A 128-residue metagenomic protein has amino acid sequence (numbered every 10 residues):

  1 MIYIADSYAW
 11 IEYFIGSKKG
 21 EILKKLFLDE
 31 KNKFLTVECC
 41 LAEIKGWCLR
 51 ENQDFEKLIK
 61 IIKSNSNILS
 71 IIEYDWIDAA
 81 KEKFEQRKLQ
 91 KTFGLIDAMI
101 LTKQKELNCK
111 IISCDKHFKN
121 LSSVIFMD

Functional and structural regions predicted by a protein language model:
M1-T36, W47-K60: Short, well-structured N-terminal submotif of metal-dependent ribonuclease cores
A5-D6, T36-V37, F93-G94, D115-K116: Histidine- and aromatic-rich ligand-binding microenvironments
W10-I11, L41, F118-K119: A generic structural signal for short hydrophobic patches within well-formed alpha-helices
L26, L101-D128: Acidic, PIN/NYN-like endoribonuclease modules and their adjacent C-terminal/linker elements
K33-L35, S64-S70, K110: Short loop->beta-strand "edge-of-pocket" segments that line small-molecule binding or catalytic clefts across diverse
E51-F55, Q86-K88, M127-D128: Short, hinge-like loop/turn segments at secondary-structure boundaries
L69-I112: Active-site neighborhoods of divalent-metal-dependent phosphate/nucleic-acid chemistry enzymes
